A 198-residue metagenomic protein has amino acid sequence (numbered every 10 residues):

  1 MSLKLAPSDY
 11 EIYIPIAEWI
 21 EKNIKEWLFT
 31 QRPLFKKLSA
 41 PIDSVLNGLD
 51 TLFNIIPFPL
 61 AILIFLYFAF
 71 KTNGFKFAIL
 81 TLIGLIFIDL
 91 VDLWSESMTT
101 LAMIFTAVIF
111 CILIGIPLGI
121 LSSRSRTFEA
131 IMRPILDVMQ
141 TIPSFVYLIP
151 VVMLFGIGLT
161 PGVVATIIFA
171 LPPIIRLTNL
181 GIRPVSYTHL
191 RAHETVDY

Functional and structural regions predicted by a protein language model:
L3-P57: Interfacial loop/helix-cap signal at membrane boundaries in integral membrane proteins
L34-N47, I62-L66, S123-I131: Short juxtamembrane and helix-loop transition motifs at transmembrane-helix boundaries in membrane proteins
D43-N54, W94-T106, E129-M132, L136-Q140 (+2 more regions): Alpha-helical membrane-interface segments at transmembrane helix boundaries
P59-Y67, L82-L85, V146-I149: Hydrophobic, membrane-inserted alpha-helices
F65-F70, L85-S95, A107-L136: Transmembrane-helix boundary motif in ABC transporter permease subunits
D89-L101, I175-I182: Juxtamembrane membrane-interface segments at transmembrane alpha-helix termini
M103-T106, C111-I114, I120-S123, D137-P173: Generic hydrophobic transmembrane alpha-helix motif, especially the helices
T188-T195: Conserved small/polar residues in nucleotide/adenosyl-binding loops
